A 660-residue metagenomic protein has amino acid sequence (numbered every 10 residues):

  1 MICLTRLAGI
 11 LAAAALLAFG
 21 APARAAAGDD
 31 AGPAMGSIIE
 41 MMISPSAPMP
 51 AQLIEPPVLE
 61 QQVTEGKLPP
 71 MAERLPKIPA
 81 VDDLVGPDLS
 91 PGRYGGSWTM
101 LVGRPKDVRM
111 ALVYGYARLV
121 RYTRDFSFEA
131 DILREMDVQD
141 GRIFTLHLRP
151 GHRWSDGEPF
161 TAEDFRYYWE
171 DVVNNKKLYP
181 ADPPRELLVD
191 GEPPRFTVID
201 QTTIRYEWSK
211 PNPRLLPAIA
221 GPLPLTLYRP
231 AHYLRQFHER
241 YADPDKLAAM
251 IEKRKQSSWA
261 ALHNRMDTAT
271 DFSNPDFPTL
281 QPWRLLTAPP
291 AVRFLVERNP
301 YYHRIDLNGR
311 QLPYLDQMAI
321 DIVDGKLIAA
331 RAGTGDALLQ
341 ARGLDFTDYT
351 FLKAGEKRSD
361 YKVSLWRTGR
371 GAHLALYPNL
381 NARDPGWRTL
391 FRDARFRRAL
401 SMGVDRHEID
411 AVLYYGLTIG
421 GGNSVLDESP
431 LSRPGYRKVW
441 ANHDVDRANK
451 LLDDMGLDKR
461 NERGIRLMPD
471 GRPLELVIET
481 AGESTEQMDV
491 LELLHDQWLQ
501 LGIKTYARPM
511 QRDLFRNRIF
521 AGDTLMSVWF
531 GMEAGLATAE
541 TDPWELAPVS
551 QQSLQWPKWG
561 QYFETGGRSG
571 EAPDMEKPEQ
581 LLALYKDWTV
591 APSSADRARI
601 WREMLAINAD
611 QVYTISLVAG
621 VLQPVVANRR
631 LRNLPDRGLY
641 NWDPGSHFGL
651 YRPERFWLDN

Functional and structural regions predicted by a protein language model:
E55, Q61-D140: N-terminal lobe/hinge region of extracytoplasmic solute-binding protein
P79-V81, F277, W283-F294, R298 (+5 more regions): Detector for C-terminal structural segments
V85-V113, I132, L215-P224, W387-T389 (+4 more regions): A structural "hinge/loop" feature
Y94-R104, R134, I143-H147, Y168 (+5 more regions): Short, well-ordered beta-strand elements
E135-Y179, R205, R331, L390-R392: Aromatic- and charge-enriched surface segment that lines or borders ligand/interaction sites
R149, T270-N274, Y301-K353, H495 (+2 more regions): Ligand-site clamp/hinge motif
V172, K176-D182, F196-T197, R284-L295 (+3 more regions): Extracellular/periplasmic solute-recognition and catalytic clefts
P184-H263: Surface-exposed binding/hinge segments that line and control ligand-binding clefts or catalytic entry sites
